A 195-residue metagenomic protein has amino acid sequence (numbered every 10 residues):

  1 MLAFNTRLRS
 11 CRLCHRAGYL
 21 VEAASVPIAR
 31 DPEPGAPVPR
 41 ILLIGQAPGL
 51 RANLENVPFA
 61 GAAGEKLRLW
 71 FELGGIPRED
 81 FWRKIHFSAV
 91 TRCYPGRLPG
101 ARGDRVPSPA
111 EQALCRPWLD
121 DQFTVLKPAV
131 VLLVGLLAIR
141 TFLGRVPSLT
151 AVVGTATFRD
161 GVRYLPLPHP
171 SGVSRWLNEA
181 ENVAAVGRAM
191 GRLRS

Functional and structural regions predicted by a protein language model:
M1-R194: A polyanion-binding, active-site-adjacent surface
